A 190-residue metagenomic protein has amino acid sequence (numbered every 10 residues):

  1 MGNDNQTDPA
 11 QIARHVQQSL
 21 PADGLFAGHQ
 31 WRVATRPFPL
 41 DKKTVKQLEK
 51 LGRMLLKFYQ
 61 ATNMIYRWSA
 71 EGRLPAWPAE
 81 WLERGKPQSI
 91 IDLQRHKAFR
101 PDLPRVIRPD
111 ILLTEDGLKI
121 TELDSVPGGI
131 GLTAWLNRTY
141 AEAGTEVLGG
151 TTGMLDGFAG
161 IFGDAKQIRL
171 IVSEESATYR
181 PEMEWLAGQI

Functional and structural regions predicted by a protein language model:
M1-I190: Preference for protein termini
